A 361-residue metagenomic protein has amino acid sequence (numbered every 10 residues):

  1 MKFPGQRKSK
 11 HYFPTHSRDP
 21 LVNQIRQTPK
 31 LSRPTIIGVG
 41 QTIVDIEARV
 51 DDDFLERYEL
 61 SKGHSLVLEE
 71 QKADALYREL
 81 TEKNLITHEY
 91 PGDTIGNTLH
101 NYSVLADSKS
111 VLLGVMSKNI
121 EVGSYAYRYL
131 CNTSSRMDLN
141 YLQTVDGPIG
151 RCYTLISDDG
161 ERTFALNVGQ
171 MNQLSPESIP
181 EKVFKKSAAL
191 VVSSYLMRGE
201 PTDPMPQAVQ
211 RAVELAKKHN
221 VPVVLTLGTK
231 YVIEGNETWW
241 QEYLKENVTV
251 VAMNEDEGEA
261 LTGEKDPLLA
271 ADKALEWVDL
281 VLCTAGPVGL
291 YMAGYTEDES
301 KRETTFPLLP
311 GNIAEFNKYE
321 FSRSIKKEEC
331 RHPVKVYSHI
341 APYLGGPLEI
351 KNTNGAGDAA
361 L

Functional and structural regions predicted by a protein language model:
M1-S65, I86-Y90, T94, D107-K109 (+1 more regions): Ribokinase/PfkB-type carbohydrate-kinase core domain
E56-E82: Active-site gating loops and adjacent loop-to-helix segments of metal-dependent hydrolytic enzymes
A75-L80, Y337-L348, D358: The feature captures the short pre-catalytic strand/loop hairpin that immediately precedes and shapes the active-site
P91-T98, A356-L361: Catalytic-loop motifs flanking and including active-site residues across diverse enzymes
S103-V104: Gly/Ala-rich phosphate-binding loop of Rossmann-like dinucleotide-binding domains, activating on the conserved
E259-A260, I350-L361: Short, small-residue alpha-helix embedded
